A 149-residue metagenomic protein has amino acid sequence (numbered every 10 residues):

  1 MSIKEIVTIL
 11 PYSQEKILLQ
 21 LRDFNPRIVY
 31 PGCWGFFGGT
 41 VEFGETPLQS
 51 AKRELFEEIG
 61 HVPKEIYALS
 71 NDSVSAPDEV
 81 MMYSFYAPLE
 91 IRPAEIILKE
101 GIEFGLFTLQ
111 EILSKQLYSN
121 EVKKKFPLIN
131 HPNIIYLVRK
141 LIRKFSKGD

Functional and structural regions predicted by a protein language model:
M1-G35: N-terminal strand-loop-strand
S2-K4, Y67, K99: Short solvent-exposed loop/turn micro-motifs enriched in small/polar/acidic residues
I17, E65-A68: Residue-level detector of beta-propeller blades
R27, P31, K99-D149: Nudix hydrolase/Nudix homology domain
G39-T40, S70, I134-I135: Juxtamembrane/interface motifs at transmembrane-helix termini
T40-K64, D72-K124: Unchanged
